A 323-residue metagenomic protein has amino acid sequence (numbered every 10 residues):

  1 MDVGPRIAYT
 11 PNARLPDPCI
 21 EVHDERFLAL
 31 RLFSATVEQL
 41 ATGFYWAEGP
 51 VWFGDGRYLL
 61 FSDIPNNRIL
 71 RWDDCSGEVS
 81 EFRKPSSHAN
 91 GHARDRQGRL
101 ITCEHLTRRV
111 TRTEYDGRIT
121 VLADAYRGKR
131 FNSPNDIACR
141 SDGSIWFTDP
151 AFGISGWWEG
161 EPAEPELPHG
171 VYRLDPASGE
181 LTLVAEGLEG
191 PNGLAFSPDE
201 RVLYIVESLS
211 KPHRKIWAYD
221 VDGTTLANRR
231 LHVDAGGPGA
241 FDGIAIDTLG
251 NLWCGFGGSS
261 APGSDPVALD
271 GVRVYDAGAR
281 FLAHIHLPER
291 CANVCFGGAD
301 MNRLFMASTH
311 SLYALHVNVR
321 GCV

Functional and structural regions predicted by a protein language model:
D2-E38, V323: Blade/loop signatures of beta-propeller domains
G4-A13, F147-E166, V206, G255-V267 (+1 more regions): Short, conserved, GDST-rich strand-edge loop motifs in beta-rich repeat architectures
A29, G54-K84: Beta-propeller domains
T36, T42-R57, P85-E104, R109 (+7 more regions): Beta-rich, blade/repeat-based domains predominating in secreted/periplasmic proteins but also intracellular
N66-R68, T107-R108, F152-S155, S210-H213 (+2 more regions): Short glycine/acidic-enriched loop and turn motifs that connect beta-strands
R68-L70, R109-T111, G170-Y172, K215-W217 (+2 more regions): A short loop-to-beta-strand structural motif that recurs across blades of beta-propeller domains
D73-G77, E114-R118, D175-G179, D220-T224 (+2 more regions): Short loop/turn segments that connect beta-strands within beta-propeller blades
K211-D220, T225-R280: Loop/turn-rich, solvent-exposed surfaces of beta-rich toroidal or solenoidal domains
